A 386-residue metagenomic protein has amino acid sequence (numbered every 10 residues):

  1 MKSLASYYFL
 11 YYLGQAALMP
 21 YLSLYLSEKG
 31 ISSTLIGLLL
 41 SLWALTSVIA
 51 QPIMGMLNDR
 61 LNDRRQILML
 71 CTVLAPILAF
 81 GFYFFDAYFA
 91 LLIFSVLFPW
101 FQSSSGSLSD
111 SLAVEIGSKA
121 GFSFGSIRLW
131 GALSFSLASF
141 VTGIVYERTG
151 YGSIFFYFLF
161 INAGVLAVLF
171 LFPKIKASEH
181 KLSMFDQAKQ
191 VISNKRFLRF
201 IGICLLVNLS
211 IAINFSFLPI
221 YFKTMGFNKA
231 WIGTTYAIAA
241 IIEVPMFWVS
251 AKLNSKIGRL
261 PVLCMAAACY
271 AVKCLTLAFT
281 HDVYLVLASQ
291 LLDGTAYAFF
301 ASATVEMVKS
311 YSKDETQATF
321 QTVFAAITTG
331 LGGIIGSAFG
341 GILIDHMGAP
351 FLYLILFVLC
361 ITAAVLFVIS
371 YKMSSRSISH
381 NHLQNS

Functional and structural regions predicted by a protein language model:
M1-A44, F197-T235, A301: Helix-loop boundary and gating motifs at the non-cytosolic
F9, L78-A79, Y88-G106, L205 (+1 more regions): Hydrophobic core of transmembrane alpha-helices in multi-pass small-molecule transporters, especially MFS/SLC-type
L26-S27, L57-N58, L129, I144-T149 (+3 more regions): Interfacial helix-cap and linker-helix signal at transmembrane-aqueous boundaries of multi-pass secondary transporters
I49-D63, Y146-E147, P245-G258, I344-D345: Helix-to-loop junctions at the C-terminal end of transmembrane segments in multipass secondary transporters
Q66-F80, L159, P261-T276, F357: Structural signature of the two symmetry-related core transmembrane helices
V96-W130: Cytoplasmic helix-loop-helix junction between adjacent transmembrane helices in 12-TM secondary transporters
I144-F160, G341-C360: A membrane-interface helix-boundary motif in multi-pass transporters
F172-C204: Juxtamembrane intracellular "pre-TM" segments in multi-pass secondary transporters
